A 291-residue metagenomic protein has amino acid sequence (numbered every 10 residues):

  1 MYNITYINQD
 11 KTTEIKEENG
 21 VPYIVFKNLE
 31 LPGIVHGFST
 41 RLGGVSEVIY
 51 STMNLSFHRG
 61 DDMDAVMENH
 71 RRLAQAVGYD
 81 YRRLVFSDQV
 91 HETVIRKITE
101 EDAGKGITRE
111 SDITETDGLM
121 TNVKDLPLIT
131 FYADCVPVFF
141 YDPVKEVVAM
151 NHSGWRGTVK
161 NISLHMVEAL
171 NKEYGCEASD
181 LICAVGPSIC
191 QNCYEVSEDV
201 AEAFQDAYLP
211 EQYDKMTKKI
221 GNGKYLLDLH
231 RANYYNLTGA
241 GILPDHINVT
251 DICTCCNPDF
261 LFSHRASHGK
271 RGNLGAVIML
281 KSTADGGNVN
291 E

Functional and structural regions predicted by a protein language model:
M1-E291: Active-site microenvironment for binding and transforming phosphate-containing groups
